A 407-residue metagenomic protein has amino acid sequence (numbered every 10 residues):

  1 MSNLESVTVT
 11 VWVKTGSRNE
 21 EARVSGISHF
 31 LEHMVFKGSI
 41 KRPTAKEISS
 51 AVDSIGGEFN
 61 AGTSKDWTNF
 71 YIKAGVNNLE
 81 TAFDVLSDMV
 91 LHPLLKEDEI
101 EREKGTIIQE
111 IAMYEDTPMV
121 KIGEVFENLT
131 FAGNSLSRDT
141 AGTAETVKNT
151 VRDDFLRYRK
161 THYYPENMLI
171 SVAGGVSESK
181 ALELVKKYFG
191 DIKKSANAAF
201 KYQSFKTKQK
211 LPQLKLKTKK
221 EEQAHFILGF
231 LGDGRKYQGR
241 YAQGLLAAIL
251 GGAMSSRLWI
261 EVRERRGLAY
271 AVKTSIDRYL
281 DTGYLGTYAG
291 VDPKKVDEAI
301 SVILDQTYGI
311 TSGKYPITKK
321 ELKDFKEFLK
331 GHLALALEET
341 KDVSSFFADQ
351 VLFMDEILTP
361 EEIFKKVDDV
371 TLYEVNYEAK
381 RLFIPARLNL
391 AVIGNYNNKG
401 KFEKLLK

Functional and structural regions predicted by a protein language model:
M1, T10-W12, N197-S256, K366 (+1 more regions): His/Glu-based metal-binding/catalytic segments typifying zinc-dependent metallopeptidases
E5-K73, G252-L268, Y279: M16/MPP (pitrilysin/insulinase) zinc-metallopeptidase core fold and M16-derived inactive scaffolds
S6-T8, Q223, Y284: Conserved catalytic motifs of the protein kinase core domain
T15-G16, R138, H225, L358: Short hydrophobic/aromatic segments of transmembrane alpha-helices and their interfaces
E47-A198, F205-K206, L216, D233-G234 (+2 more regions): Charge-rich, well-structured scaffold segments of protease-associated domains
